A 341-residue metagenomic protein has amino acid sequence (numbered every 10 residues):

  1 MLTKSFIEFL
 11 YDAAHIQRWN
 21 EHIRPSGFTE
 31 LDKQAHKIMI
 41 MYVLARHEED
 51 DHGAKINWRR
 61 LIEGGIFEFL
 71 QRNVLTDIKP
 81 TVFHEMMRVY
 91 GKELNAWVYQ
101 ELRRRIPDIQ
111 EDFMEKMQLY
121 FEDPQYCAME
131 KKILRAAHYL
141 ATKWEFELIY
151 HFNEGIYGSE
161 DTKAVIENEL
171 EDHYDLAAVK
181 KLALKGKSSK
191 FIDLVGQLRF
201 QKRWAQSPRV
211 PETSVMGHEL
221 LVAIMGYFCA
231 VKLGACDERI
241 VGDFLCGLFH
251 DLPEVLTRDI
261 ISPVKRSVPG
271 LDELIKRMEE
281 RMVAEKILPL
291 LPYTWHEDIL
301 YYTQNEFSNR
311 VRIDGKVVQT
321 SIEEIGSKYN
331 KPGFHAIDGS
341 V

Functional and structural regions predicted by a protein language model:
M1-V341: Alpha-helical, largely C-terminal catalytic domains that coordinate divalent metal ions via clustered Asp/Glu/His
